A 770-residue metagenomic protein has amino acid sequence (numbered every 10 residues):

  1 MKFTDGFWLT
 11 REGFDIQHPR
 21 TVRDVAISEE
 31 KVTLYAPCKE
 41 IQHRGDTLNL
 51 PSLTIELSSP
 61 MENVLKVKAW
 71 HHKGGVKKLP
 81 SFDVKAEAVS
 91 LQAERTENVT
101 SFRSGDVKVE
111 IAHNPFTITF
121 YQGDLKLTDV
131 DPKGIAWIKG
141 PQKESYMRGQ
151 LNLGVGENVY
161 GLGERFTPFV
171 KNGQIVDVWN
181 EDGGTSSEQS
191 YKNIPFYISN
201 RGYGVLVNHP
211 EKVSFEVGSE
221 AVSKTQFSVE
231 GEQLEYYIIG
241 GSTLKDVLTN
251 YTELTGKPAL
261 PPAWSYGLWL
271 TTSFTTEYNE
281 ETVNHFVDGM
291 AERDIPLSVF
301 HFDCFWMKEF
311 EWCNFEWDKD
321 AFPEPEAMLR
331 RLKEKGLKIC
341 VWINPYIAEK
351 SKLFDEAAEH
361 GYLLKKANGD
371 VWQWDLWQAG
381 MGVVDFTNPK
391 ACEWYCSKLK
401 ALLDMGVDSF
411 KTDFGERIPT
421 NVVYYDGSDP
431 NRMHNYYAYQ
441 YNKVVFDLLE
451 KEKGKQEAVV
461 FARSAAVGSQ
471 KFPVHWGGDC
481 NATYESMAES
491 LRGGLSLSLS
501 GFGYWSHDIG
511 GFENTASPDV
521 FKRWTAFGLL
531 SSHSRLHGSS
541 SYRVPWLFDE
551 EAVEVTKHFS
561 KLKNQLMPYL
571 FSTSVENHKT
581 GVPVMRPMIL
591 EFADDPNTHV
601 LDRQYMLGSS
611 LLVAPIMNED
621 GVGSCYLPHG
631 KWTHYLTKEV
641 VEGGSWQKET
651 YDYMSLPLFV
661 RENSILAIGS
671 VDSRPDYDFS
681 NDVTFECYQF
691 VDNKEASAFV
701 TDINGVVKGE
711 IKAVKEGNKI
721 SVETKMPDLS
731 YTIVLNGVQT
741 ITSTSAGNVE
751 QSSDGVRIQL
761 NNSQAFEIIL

Functional and structural regions predicted by a protein language model:
M1-G256, A263-S265, T271-S273, Y278-D288 (+7 more regions): N-terminal accessory segment at the very beginning of proteins
L50, Q189-S190, I198, F227-V229 (+22 more regions): Active-site-proximal structural scaffolding
L57, D106, F196, M290 (+6 more regions): Conserved, mostly hydrophobic/aromatic
W70-H72, F82, P296-T556, E591-D595 (+1 more regions): Aromatic- and carboxylate-enriched substrate-binding clefts and catalytic-loop regions of carbohydrate-active enzymes
T96-N98, R103-G105, N114, S190-N193 (+13 more regions): Short, well-ordered loop/turn elements at secondary-structure boundaries
D177, P195-Y197, G204, G267-L270 (+16 more regions): Structured core elements
S186-S187, P261, T272-F322: A conserved hydrophobic secondary-structure block that centers on an alpha-helix together with its immediately flanking
F446-V459, A465-H475, E489, G493 (+3 more regions): Catalytic core of carbohydrate-active enzymes
